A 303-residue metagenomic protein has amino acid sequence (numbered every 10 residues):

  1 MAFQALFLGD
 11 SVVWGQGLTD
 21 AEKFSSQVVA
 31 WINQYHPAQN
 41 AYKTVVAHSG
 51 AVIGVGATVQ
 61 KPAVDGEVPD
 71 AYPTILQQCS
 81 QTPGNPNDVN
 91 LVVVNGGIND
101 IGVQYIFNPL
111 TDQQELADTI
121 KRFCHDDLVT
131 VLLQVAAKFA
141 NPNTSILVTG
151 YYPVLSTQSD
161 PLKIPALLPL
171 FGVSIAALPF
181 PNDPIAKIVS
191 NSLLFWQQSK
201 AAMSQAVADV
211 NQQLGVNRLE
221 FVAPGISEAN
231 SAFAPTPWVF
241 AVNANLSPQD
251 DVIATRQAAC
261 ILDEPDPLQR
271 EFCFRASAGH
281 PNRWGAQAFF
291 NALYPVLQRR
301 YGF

Functional and structural regions predicted by a protein language model:
Q4-G9, V13-W14, Y42-A47, N90-N95 (+4 more regions): Structural recognition of the beta-strand scaffold that forms the well-ordered cores of secreted hydrolase catalytic
V12-L18, Q114-R122, A136, S190-S192 (+1 more regions): Second-shell loop/turn segments in exported
G15-R122: Conserved SGNH/GDSL esterase-like catalytic core that processes O-acyl groups on lipids and polysaccharides
G54-G56, D100-I106, L155-P165, S231-A234: Short acidic/His/Gly/Ser-rich catalytic and metal-binding motifs that mark active-site loops of diverse hydrolases
K121-H125, V129, A206, R283-Y294: Short, amphipathic alpha-helical "lid/cap" segments that border enzyme active or binding sites
C124-V173, I188, S192-K200: Hydrophobic, aromatic-enriched interface-forming segments
A136, L293-F303: Short, hydrophobic alpha-helical segments
D160-Q198, Q205-D209, V216-R283: Mobile gating loops/cap/lid regions near enzyme active sites that modulate substrate access
